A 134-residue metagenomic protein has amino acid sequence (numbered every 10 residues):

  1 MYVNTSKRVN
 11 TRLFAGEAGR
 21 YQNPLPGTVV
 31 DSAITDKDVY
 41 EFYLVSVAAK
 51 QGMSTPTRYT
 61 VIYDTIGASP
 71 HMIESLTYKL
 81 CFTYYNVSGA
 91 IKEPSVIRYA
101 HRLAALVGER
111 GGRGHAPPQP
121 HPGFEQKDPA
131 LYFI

Functional and structural regions predicted by a protein language model:
M1-I134: Long, contiguous domain-sized segments
